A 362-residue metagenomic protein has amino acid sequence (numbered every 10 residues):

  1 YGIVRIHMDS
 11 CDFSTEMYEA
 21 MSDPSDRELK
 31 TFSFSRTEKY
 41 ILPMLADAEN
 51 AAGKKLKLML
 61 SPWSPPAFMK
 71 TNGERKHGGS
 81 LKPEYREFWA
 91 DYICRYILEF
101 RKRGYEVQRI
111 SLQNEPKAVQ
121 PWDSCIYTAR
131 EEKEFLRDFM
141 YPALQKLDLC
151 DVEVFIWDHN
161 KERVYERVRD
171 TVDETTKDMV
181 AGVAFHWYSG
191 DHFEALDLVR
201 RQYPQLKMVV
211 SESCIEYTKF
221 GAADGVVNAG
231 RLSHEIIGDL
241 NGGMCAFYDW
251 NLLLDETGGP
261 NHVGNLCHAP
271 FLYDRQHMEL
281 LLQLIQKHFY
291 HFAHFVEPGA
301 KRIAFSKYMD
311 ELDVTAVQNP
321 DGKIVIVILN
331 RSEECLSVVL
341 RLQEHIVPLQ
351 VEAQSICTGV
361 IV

Functional and structural regions predicted by a protein language model:
Y1-V107, T128, D138-Y141: N-terminal catalytic cores of secreted or lumenal carbohydrate-active enzymes
I6-S10, S61-S64, L112-P116, W157-N160 (+4 more regions): Active-site-proximal beta-strand/loop segments in catalytic clefts of secreted hydrolases
F13-M17, P66-G73, P116-P121, V164-E166 (+2 more regions): Short acidic/His/Gly/Ser-rich catalytic and metal-binding motifs that mark active-site loops of diverse hydrolases
L58, I110, V183, D239 (+3 more regions): Conserved, mostly hydrophobic/aromatic
F88-R95, E99-R109, P116-Y217: Active-site neighborhood of glycoside hydrolase catalytic domains
K207-K287, A304-K307: Aromatic/acidic polysaccharide-binding cleft in carbohydrate-active enzymes
H294-F295, F305-Q343, Q354: Carbohydrate-binding surface patches
Q350-V362: C-terminal beta-strand-rich structural cap/linker in extracellular carbohydrate-active enzymes
